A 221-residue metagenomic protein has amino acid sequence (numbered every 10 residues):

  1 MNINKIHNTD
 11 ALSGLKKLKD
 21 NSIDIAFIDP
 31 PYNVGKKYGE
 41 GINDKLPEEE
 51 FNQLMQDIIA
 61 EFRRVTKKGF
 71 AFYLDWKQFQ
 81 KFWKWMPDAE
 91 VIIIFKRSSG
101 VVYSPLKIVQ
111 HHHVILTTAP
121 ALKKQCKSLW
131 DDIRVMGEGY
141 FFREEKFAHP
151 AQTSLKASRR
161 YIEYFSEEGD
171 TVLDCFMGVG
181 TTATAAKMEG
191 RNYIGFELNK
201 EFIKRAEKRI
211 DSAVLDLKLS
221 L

Functional and structural regions predicted by a protein language model:
M1-K204: Core catalytic lobe of class I
M1-N2, A206-L221: Short, conserved SAM-binding/catalytic segment of Class I S-adenosyl-L-methionine-dependent methyltransferases
